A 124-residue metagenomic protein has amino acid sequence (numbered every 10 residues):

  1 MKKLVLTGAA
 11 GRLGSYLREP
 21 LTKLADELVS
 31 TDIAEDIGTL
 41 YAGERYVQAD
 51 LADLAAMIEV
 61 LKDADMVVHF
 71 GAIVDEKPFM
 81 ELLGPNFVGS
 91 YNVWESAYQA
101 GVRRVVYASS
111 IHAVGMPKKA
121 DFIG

Functional and structural regions predicted by a protein language model:
K3, D26-L28, R103-R104: Residues at the starts of beta-strands that form the adenosine-phosphate
L4-L24: N-terminal Rossmann NAD(P)H-binding glycine-rich loop of SDR-like oxidoreductase domains
T7, T31, V67-G71, V105-I111: SDR active-site strand-loop-helix element
L24-E35: Conserved glycine-rich Rossmann-like NAD(P)H-binding loop of the short-chain dehydrogenase/reductase
E35-G43: Short loop/helix-cap segments at secondary-structure boundaries that form the rim of catalytic
E44, A49-P85, V114-M116: NAD(P)H-binding glycine-rich loop region in Rossmannoid oxidoreductase-like domains and their noncatalytic homologs
V67, K77-V105: NAD(P)-cofactor binding segment of oxidoreductase domains
N92-G124: Conserved Rossmann-fold NAD(P)-dependent oxidoreductase catalytic core, especially the SDR/UDP-sugar
